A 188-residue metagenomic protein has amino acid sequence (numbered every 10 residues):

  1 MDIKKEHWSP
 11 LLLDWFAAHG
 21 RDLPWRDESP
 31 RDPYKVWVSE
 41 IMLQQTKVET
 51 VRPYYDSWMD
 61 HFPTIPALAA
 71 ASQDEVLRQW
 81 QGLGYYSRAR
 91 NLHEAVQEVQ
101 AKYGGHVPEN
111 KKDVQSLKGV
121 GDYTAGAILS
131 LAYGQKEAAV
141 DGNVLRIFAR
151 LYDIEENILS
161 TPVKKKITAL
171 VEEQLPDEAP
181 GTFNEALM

Functional and structural regions predicted by a protein language model:
D2-E6, P10-L11, A17-M188: Catalytic cores of DNA base-excision repair glycosylases
